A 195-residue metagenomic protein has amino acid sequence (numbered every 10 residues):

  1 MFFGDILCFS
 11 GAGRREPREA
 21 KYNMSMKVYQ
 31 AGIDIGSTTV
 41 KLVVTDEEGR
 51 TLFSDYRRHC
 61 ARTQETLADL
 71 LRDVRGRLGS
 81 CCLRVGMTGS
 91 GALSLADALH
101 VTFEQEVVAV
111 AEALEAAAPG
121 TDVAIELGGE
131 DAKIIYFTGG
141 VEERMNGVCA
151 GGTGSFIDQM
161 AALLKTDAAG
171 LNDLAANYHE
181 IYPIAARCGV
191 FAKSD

Functional and structural regions predicted by a protein language model:
F2-G11, E19-E106: N-terminal glycine/serine-rich phosphate-binding loop of ATP-dependent small-molecule kinases, especially carbohydrate
T45-D46, I135-F137, L163: Short beta-strand-to-turn element immediately C-terminal to the catalytic PLP-Schiff-base lysine in fold type I
Y56-A61, E106-A113, V148-S155: Short, acidic/turn-prone active-site loops that include or flank metal/cofactor- and phosphate-binding residues
H59-A61, L71-G79, A118-D122, A161-A168 (+2 more regions): Structural signal for hydrophobic packing residues in well-ordered secondary-structure cores of soluble enzyme domains
T66-D69, D73, S94, E112-A116 (+3 more regions): Alpha-helical scaffold segments in soluble metabolic enzymes
G91-E142: Conserved phosphate-binding catalytic cores of ATP/NTP-utilizing and phosphoryl-transfer enzymes
G139-E180: Glycine-rich phosphate-binding loop plus the immediately following alpha-helix
L171-D195: A mobile "lid/hinge" subdomain adjacent to the ATP/sugar-phosphate binding pocket shared across diverse ATP-dependent
